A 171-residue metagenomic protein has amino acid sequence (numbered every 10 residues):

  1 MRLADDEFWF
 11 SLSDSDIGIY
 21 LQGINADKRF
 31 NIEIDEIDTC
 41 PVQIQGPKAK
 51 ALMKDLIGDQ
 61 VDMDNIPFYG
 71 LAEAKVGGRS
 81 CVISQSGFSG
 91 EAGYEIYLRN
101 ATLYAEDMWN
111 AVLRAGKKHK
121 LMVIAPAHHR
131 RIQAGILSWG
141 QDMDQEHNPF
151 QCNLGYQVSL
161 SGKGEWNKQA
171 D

Functional and structural regions predicted by a protein language model:
R2-D171: Conserved, structured C-terminal
